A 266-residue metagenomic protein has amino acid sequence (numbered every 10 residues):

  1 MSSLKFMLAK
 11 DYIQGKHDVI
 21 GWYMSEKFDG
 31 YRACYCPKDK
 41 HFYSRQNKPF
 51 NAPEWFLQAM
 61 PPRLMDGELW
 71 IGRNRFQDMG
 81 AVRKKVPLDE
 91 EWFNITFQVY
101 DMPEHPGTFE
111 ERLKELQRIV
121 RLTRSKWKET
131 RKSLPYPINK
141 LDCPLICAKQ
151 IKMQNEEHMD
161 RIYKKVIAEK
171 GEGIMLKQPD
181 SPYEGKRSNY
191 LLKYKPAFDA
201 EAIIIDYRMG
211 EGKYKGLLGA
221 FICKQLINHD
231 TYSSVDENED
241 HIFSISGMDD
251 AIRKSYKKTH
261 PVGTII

Functional and structural regions predicted by a protein language model:
M1-V19: Charged, flexible boundary elements
Y12, E26-F28, E104, D180 (+3 more regions): Short, flexible loop/turn elements at secondary-structure junctions
G15-N139: Covalent nucleotidyltransferase
S25, M175, I222-K224: Residue-level detector of beta-strand face positions
Y31-Y35, K40-E68, K186-I266: Classical nucleotidyltransferase
L69-I71, V99-E104, V120, K149-K152 (+3 more regions): Short, structured patches in soluble enzyme cores that scaffold and shape functional sites
N139-I151: Short, basic, glycine/proline-bearing loop/turn elements
K149-F198: Amphipathic alpha-helical
